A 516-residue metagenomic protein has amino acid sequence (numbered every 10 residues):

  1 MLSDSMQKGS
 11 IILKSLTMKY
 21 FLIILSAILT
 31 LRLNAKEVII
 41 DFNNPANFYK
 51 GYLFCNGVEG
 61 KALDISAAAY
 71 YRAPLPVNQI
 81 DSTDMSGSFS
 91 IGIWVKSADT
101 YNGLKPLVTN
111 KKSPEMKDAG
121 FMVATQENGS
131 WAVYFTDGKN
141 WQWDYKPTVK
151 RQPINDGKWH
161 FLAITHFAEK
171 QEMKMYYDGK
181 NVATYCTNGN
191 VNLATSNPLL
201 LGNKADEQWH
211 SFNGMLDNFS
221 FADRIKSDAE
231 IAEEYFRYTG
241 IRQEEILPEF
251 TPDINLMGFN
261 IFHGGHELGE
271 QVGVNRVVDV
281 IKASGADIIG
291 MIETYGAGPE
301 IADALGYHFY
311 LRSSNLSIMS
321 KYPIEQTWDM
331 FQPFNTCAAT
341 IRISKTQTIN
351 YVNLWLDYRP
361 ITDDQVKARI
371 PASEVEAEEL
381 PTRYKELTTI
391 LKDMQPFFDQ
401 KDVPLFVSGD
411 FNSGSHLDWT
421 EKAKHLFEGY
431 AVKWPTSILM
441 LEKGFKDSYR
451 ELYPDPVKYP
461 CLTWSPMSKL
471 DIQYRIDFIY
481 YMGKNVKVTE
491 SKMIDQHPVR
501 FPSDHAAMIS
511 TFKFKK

Functional and structural regions predicted by a protein language model:
N34-A69, P114, I231-F250: Extracytoplasmic low-complexity segments
E37-D41, I65-Y134, D156, E172 (+1 more regions): Extracellular glycan-recognition modules
Y134-F161: Short, aromatic/His-centered strand-loop micro-motif at the edge of beta-sheets
K158-E172: Localized edge beta-strand/strand-to-loop motifs within extracellular or lumenal beta-rich domains
Y185-M215: Flexible glycan-contacting loops in extracellular carbohydrate-active proteins
N218-I246, T340, P396-L405, S413-K516: Metal-dependent phosphoester-hydrolase catalytic domains
A229-A304, I349, Y474, K513-K516: N-terminal, active-site-proximal structural segment of metallo-dependent hydrolase catalytic domains
I288-Q365: Structured beta-strand-rich core segments of catalytic domains in phosphoester-bond hydrolases
